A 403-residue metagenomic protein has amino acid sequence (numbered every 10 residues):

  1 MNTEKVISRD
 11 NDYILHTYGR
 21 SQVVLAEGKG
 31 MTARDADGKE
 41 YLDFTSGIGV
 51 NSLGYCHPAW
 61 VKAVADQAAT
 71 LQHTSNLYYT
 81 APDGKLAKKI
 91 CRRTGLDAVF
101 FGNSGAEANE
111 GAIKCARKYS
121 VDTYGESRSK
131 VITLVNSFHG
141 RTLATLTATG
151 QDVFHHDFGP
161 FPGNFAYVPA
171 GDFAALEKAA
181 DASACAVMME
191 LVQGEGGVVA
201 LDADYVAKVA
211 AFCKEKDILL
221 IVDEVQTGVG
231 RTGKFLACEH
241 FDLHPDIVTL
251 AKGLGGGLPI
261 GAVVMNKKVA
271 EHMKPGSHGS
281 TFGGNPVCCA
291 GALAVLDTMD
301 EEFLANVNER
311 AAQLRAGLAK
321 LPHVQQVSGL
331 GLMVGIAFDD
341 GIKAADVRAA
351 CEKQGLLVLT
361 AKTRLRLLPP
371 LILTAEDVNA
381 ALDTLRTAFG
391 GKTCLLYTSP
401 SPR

Functional and structural regions predicted by a protein language model:
M1-K29: Active-site-adjacent loop/helix segments that line or gate small-molecule/cofactor pockets in enzymes
E40-E126: Glycine-rich loop-to-alpha-helix module at the N-terminal edge of alpha/beta enzyme cores
A87-A186: PLP-dependent aspartate aminotransferase-fold enzymes
V199-G233: Catalytic PLP-binding core of fold-type I/II PLP enzymes
K234, D242-H272, G284-C289: Active-site PLP attachment segment
D300-Q354: Conserved PLP-dependent catalytic core of the aminotransferase class-I/II
M333-D383: Conserved C-terminal alpha-helix-loop-beta "cap" of PLP-dependent enzymes that closes/shapes the active-site mouth
Y397-R403: Conserved small/polar residues in nucleotide/adenosyl-binding loops
